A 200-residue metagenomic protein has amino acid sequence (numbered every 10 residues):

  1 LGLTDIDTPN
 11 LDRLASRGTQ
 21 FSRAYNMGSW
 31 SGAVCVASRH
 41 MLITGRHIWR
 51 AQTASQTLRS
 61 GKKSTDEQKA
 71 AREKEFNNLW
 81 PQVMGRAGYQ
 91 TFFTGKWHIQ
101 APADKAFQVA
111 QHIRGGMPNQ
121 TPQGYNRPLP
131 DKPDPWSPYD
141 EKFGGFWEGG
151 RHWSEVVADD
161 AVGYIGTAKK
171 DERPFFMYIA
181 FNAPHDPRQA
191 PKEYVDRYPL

Functional and structural regions predicted by a protein language model:
L1-L200: Formylglycine-dependent sulfatase
